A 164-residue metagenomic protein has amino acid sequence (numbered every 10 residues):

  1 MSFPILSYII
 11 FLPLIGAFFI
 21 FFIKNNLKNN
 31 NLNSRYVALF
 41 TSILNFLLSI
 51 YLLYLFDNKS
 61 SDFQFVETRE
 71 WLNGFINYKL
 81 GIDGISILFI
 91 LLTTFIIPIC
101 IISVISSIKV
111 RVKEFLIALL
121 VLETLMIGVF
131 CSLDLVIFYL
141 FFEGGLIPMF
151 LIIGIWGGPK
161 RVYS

Functional and structural regions predicted by a protein language model:
M1-I23, S132-M149: Alpha-helical transmembrane segments and their immediate interhelical/interface regions in integral membrane proteins
M1-S7, F19-I117: Transmembrane helix-loop-helix hairpins at membrane boundaries of multipass inner-membrane proteins
L12, T41-L44, I96, L122 (+1 more regions): Transmembrane alpha-helical core residues of multi-pass small-molecule transporters, especially secondary transporters
I15, D83, I153: Short glycine-rich loop/turn motifs that provide flexible caps or phosphate-binding loops at active sites
I15-A17, I97-P98, L119-M126: Hydrophobic, membrane-inserted alpha-helices
N29-L32, I117, V121, L125-S164: Alpha-helical multi-pass transmembrane bundles of energy-transducing inner-membrane proteins
